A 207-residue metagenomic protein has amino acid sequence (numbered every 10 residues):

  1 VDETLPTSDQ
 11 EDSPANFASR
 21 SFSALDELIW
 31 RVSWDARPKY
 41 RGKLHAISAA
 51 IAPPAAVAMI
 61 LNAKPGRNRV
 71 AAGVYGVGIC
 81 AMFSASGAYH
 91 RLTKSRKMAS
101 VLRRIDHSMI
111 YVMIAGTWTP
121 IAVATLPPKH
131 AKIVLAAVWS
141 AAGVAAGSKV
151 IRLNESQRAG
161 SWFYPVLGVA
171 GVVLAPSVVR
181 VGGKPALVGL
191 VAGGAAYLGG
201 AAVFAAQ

Functional and structural regions predicted by a protein language model:
D2-Q207: Multi-pass alpha-helical transmembrane bundles in non-GPCR membrane proteins that perform intramembrane catalysis
